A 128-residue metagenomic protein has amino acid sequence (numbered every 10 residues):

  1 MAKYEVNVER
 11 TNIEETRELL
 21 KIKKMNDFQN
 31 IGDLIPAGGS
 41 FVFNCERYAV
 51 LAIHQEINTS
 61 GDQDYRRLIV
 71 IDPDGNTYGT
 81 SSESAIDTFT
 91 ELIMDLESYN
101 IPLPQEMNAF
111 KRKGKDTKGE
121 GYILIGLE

Functional and structural regions predicted by a protein language model:
M1-G75, G126-E128: OB-fold ssDNA-binding interfaces and closely related basic DNA-contact patches used across DNA replication/repair
T16-R17, F89, I93, L124: Generic N-terminal initiation segments characterized by hydrophobic and/or small/turn-forming residues
Q29, V42-N44, T90, N100 (+1 more regions): Compositionally biased, low-structure terminal segments
S40, V70, S81-S84, G114: Alpha-helical protein-protein interaction elements
R67, E106, G121: Beta-strand-rich binding-surface signature of beta-sandwich/beta-barrel folds used to engage anionic ligands
Y78-E91: GIY-YIG-like beta-to-alpha core
T88-N108: Short nucleic-acid-contacting surface segments enriched for D/E, G, S/T with interspersed K/R
F110-E128: OB-fold/S1-family single-stranded nucleic acid-binding modules
